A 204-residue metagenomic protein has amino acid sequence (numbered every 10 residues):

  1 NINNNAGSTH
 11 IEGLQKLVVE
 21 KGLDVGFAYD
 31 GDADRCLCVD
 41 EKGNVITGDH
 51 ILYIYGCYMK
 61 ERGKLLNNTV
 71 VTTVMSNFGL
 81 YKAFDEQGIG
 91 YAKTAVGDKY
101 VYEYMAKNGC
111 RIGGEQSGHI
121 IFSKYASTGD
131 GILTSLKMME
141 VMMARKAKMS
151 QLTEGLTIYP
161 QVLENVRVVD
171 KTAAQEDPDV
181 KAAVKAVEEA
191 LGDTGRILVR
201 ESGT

Functional and structural regions predicted by a protein language model:
N1-R145, I158: Phosphate-binding chemistry for phosphorylated carbohydrates and sugar-nucleotides
A144-T204: Catalytic-core signal marking the mid-to-C-terminal active-site face
